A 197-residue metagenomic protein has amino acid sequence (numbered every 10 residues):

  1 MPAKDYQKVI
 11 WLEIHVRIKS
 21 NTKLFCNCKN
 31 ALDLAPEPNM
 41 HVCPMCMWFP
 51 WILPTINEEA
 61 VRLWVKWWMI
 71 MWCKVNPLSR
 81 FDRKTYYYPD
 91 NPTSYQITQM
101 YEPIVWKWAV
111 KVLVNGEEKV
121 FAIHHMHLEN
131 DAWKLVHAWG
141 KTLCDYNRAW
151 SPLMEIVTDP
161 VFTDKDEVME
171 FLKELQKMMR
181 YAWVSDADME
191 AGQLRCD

Functional and structural regions predicted by a protein language model:
M1-D197: Basic, nucleic-acid-interacting segments
